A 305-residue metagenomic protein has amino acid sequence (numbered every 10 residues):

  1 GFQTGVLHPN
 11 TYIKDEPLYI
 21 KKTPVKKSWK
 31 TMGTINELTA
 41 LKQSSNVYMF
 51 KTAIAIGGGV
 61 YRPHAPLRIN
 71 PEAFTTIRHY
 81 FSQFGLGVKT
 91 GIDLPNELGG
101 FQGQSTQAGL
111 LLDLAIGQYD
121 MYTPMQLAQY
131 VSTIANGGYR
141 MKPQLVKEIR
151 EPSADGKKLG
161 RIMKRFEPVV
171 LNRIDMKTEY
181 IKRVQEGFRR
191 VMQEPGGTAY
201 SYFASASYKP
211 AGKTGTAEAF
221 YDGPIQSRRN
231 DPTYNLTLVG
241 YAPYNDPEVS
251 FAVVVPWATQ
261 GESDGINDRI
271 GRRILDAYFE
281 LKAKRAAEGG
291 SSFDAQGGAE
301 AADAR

Functional and structural regions predicted by a protein language model:
G1-V255, A302-R305: Beta-lactam-recognizing serine transpeptidase/beta-lactamase-like catalytic domain environment
L38, P66, R140-M141, S263-I266 (+1 more regions): Glycine-rich loops and low-complexity Gly/Arg-rich segments that provide flexible linkers or classic glycine-based
G156-K164, V169, D268-R305: Short, gly/Ser/Thr-rich active-site loops of penicillin-recognizing serine hydrolases
E248, Q260-E262, L281: Intrinsically disordered, low-complexity acidic/polar segments
W257-R269: A short acidic/glycine-rich loop-to-helix N-cap element
